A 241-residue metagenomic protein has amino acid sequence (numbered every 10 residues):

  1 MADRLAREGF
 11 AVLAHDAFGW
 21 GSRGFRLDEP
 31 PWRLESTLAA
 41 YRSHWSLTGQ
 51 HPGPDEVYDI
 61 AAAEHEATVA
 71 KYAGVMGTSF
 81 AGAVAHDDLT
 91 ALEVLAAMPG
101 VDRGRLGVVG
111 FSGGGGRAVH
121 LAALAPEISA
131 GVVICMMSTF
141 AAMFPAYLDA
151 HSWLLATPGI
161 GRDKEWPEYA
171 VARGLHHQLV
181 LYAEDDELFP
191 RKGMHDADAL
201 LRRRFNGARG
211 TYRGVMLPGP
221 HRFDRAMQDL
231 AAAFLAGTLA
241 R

Functional and structural regions predicted by a protein language model:
M1-H86, F144-P145: Cap/lid segment of the alpha/beta-hydrolase catalytic domain
D3, V119-H120, V171: Alpha-helical segments flanking ligand/cofactor-binding loops in enzyme cores
D16, V109, I134-C135, L181 (+1 more regions): Alpha/beta-hydrolase-fold catalytic nucleophile elbow
W20-R23, G115-A118, S138-M143, V180 (+2 more regions): Flexible loop/turn segments at secondary-structure boundaries
A83, T90-R162: Primarily recognizes the serine-hydrolase "nucleophile elbow" in alpha/beta-hydrolase and SGNH/GDSL folds
L89-L92, D198, A232: Generic structural signal for well-ordered alpha-helices, preferentially at hydrophobic/aromatic core positions
F140-A199: The feature captures the conserved acid-bearing segment of alpha/beta-hydrolase catalytic domains
F205-R241: C-terminal catalytic histidine-bearing segment of alpha/beta-hydrolase fold enzymes
